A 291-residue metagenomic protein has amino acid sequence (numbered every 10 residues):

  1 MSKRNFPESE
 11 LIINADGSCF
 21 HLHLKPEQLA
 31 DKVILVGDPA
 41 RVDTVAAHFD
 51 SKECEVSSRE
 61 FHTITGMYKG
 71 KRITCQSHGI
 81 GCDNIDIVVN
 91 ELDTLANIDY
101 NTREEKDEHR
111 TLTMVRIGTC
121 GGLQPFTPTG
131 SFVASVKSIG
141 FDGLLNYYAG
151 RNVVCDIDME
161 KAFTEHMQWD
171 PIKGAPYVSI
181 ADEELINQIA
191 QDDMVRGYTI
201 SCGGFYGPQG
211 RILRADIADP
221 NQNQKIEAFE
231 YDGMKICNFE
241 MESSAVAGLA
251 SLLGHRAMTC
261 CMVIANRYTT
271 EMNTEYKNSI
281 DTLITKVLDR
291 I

Functional and structural regions predicted by a protein language model:
S2-Y177: Metabolite-binding pocket within alpha/beta catalytic cores that recognizes anionic/polar moieties
H21-Q28, G204-Q209, D281-R290: Intrinsically disordered, low-complexity segments enriched in small residues
L35, P39-V42, H78-I85, V89 (+5 more regions): Generic structural signal for well-ordered, non-membrane alpha-helical segments in soluble metabolic enzymes
G121, S138, I200-Y206, A245 (+1 more regions): Glycine-rich beta-alpha junction loops
D158-Y231: Active-site rim beta-loop-alpha module in soluble metabolic enzymes
G233-C237: Short pre-catalytic strand/loop immediately N-terminal to key active-site residues, enriched for Gly-Thr
F239-M258: Short glycine-rich, acidic/polar surface loops and turns
N266-I291: His/Asp/Glu-rich mid-to-C-terminal helical/loop segments that flank catalytic regions of hydrolases
